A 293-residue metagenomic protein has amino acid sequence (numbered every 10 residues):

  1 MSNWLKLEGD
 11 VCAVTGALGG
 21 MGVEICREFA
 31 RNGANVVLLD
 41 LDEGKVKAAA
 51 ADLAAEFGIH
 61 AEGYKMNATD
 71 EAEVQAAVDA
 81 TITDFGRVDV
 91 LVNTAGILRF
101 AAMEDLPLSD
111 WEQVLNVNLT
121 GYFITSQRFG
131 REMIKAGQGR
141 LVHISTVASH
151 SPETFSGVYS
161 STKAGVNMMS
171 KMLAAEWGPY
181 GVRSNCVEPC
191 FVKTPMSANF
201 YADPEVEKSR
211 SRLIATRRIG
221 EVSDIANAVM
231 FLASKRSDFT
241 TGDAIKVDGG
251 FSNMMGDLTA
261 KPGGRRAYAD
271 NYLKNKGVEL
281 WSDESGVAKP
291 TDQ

Functional and structural regions predicted by a protein language model:
W4-V37: Canonical Rossmann dinucleotide-binding motif of NAD(H)/NADP(H)-dependent dehydrogenases/reductases, specifically
L98, L106, P152-S161, M172 (+1 more regions): Active-site loop-to-helix junction immediately N-terminal to the catalytic Tyr of the SDR YXXXK motif in Rossmann-fold
A102-M103, D110-L115, R210: Substrate-binding pocket helix/loop in short-chain dehydrogenase/reductase
S126, T162, S170: Active-site helix of classical SDR
R131, A175-P179, D238: Alpha-helical segment proximal to the catalytic Tyr-Lys
T146: Residue(s) in the substrate-gating loop at a strand-loop-helix junction that position the organic substrate next
C186, K208-T240, V247-G249, K276-Q293: C-terminal helical subdomain
